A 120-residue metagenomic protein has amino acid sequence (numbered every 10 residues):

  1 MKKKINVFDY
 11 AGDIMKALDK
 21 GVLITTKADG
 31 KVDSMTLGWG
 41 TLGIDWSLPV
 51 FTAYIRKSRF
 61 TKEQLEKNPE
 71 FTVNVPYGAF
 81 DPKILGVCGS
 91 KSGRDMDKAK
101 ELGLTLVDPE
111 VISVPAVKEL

Functional and structural regions predicted by a protein language model:
M1-L120: Active-site-proximal mixed secondary-structure blocks
